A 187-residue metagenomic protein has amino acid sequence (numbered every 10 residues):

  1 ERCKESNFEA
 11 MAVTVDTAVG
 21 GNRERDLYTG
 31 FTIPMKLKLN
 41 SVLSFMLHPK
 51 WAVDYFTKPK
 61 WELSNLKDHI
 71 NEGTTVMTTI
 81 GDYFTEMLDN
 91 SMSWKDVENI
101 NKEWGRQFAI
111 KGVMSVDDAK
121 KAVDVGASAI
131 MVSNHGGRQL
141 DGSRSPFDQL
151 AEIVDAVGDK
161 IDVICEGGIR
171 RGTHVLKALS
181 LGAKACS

Functional and structural regions predicted by a protein language model:
E1-D124, G136-Q139, D148: Active-site entrance/lid segments in N-terminal catalytic domains of soluble metabolic enzymes
M11, F108-K111, M131-V132, V163-G167 (+1 more regions): Hydrophobic faces of well-ordered beta-strands that scaffold small-molecule active sites in alpha/beta enzyme cores
V15-G21, V125-S143, V175-S187: Glycine-rich phosphate-binding active-site loops on the catalytic face of alpha/beta enzymes
M114-G126, I153-C165, I169-A185: Catalytic cores of alpha/beta
G142-E152: Second-shell residues forming the walls of enzyme active-site clefts
